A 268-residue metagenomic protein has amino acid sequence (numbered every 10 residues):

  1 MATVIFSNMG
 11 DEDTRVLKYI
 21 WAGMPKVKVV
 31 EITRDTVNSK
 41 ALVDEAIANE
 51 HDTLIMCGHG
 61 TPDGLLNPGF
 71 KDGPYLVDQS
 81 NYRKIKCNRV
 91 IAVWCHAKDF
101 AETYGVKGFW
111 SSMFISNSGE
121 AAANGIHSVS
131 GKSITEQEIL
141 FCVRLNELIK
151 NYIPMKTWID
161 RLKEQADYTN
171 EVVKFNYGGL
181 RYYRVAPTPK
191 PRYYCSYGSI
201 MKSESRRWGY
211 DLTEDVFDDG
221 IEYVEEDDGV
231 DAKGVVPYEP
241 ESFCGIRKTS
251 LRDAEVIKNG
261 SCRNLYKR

Functional and structural regions predicted by a protein language model:
M1-C57, I91-W94, V216, I221-E225: A domain-level signal for caspase-like cysteine endopeptidase catalytic cores and their zymogen-processing architecture
T14-K18, L42, G64-G69, A101-G105 (+1 more regions): A short acidic (Asp/Glu
K18-V27, Y82-K86, F100-G105: Alpha-helix C-terminal capping segments
K26, D215, Y223, G229 (+2 more regions): Detector for intrinsically disordered, low-structure N-terminal pre-sequences
G60-K86: A short, glycine/acidic-enriched catalytic loop
R89-D227: Active-site-proximal C-terminal subdomain of hydrolase catalytic domains
V230-R268: Long, low-complexity, intrinsically disordered segments
